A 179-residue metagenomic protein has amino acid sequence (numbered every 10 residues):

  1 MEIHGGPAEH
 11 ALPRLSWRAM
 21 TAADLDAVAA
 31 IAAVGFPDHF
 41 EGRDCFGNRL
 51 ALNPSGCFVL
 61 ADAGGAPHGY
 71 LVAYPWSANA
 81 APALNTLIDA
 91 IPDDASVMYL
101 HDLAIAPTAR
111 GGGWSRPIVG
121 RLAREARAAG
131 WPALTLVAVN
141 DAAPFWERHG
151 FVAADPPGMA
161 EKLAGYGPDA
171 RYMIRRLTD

Functional and structural regions predicted by a protein language model:
R14-V28: A short beta-loop-alpha structural element at the N-terminal edge of CoA-dependent acyl/N-acetyltransferase catalytic
F36-A63, P67-A90: Active-site rim helix/loop that mediates acceptor-substrate recognition in acyltransferases
S55, P168-I174: Short hydrophobic/aromatic beta-strand or adjacent loop that forms the aromatic wall/cage of a ligand/substrate-binding
Y70-R110, P157-D169: Conserved acyl-donor/pantetheine-binding loop and adjacent beta-alpha core of acyl/acetyltransferases and related
I105, G111-R124: Conserved acetyl-CoA-binding loop-helix of GNAT-fold acetyltransferases
V119, R124-V139: Conserved GNAT acetyl-CoA-binding A-motif
A128, N140-G167: Conserved active-site alpha-helix within GNAT-family acetyltransferase domains
